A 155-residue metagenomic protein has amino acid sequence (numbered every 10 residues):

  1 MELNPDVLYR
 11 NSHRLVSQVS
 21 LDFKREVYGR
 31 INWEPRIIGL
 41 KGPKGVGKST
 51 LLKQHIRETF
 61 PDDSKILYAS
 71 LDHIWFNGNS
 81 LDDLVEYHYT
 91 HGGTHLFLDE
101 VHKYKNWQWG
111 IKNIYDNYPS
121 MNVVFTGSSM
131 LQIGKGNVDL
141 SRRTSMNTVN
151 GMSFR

Functional and structural regions predicted by a protein language model:
M1-R155: Phosphate-binding site recognition
